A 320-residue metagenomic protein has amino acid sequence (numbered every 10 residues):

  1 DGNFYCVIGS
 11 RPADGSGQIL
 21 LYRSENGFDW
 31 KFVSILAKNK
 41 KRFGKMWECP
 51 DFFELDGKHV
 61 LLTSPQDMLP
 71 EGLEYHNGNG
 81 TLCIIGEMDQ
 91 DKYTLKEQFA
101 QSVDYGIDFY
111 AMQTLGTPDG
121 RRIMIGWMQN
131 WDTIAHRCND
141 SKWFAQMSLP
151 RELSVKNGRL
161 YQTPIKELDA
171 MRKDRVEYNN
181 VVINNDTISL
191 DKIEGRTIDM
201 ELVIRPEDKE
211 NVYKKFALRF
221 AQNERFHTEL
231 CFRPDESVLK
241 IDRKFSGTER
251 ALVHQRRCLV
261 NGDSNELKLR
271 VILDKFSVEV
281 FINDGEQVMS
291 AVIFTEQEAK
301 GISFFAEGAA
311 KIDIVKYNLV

Functional and structural regions predicted by a protein language model:
D1, I8, D29-D51, M68 (+3 more regions): Surface loop/turn signatures of beta-propeller and other carbohydrate-active proteins
D1-D14, I19-Y22, F32-I35, C49-F53 (+3 more regions): Hydrophobic core segments of beta-strands in well-ordered, beta-rich domains
R11-A13, K41, E207, F294: Short polar/acidic secondary-structure junctions
A13-G17, L73-G80, W143-F144: Short, solvent-exposed loop/turn segments at conserved positions within beta-propeller repeat blades
R23-G27: Conserved Ser/Thr-centered positions that define the repeating blades of beta-propeller domains
L55-D56, P65-D89: Acidic, glycine-rich loop-and-beta core segments that form the ion-binding/anion-interacting portion of active sites
L82-D108, Q113-V320: Beta-rich accessory regions
